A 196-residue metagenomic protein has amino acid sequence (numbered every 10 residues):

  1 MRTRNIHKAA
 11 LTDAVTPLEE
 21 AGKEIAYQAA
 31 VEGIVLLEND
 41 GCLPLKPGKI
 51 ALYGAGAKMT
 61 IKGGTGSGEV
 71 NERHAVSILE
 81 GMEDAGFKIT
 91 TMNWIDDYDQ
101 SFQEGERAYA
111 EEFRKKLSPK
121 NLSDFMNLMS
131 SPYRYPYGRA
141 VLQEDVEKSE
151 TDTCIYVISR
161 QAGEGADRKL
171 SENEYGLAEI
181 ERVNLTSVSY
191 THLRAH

Functional and structural regions predicted by a protein language model:
M1-R194: C-terminal non-catalytic regions of proteins with extracellular/luminal or membrane-system context
